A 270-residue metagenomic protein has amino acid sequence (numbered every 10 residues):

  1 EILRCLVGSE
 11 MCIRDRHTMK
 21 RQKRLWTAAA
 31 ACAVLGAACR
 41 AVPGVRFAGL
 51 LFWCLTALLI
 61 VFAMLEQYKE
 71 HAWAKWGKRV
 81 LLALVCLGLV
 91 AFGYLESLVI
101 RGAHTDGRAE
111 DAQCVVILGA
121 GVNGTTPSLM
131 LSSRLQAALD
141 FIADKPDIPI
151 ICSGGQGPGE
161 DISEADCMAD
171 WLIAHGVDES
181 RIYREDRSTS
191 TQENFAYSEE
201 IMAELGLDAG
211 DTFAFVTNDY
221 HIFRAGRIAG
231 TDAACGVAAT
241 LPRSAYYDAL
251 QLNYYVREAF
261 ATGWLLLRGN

Functional and structural regions predicted by a protein language model:
E1-R16: Single conserved hydrophobic/aromatic residue that forms the stacking wall/gate of nucleotide- or nucleobase-binding
R21-Q67: Membrane-embedded alpha-helical segments of integral membrane proteins
E66, E70, V99-D106, G269: Perimembrane helix-loop junctions in membrane proteins
Q67-R79: Membrane-interface helix-boundary motifs at transmembrane edges
W76-S97: Internal/C-terminal transmembrane anchor helices
G93-V256: A structural signal for short, hydrophobic/glycine-enriched beta-strand patches
Q251-N270: A transmembrane-helix-recognition feature enriched in membrane-embedded lipid enzymes and envelope glyco-/phospholipid
